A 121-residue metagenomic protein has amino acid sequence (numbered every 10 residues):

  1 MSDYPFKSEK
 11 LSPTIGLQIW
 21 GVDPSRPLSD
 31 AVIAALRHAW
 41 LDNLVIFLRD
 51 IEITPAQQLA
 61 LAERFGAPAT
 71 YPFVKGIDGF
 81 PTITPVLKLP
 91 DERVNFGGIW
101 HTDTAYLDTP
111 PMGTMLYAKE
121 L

Functional and structural regions predicted by a protein language model:
S2-V45, R49-L121: Fe(II)/2-oxoglutarate oxygenase catalytic core
